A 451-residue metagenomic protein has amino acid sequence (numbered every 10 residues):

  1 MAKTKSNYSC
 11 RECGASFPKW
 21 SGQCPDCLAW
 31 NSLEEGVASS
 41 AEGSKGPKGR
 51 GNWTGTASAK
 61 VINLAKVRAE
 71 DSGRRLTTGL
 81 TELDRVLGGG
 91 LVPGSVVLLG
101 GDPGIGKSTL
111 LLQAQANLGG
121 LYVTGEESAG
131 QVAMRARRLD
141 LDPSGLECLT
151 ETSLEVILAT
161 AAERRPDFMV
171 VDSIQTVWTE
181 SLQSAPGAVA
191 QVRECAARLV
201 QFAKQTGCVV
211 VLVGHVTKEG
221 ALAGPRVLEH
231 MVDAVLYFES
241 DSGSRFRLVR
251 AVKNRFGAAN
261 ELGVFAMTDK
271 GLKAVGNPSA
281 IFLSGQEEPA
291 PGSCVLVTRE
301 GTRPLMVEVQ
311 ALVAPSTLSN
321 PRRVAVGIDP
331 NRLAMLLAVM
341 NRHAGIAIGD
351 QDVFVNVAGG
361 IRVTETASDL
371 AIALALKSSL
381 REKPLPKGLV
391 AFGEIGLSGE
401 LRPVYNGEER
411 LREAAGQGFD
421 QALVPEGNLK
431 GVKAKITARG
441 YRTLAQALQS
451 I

Functional and structural regions predicted by a protein language model:
A2-E12, S16-L87, V92-L98, G104-G119 (+4 more regions): Peripheral, non-AAA+ core regions of ATP-driven protein-machinery
G120-T124: Conserved RecA-like ASCE P-loop NTPase motor core of nucleic-acid helicases/translocases
G125-M134: AAA+/P-loop NTPase substrate/partner-engagement loops
